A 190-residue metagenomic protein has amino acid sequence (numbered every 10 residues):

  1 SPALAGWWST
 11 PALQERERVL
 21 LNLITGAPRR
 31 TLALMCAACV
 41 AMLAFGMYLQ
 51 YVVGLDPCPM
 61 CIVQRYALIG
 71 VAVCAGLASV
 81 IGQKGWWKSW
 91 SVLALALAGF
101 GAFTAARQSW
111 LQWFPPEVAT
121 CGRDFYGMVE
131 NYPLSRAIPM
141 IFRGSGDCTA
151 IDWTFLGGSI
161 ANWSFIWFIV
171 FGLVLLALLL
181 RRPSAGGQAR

Functional and structural regions predicted by a protein language model:
P2-G26: Short, Lys/Arg-rich, polar N-terminal cytosolic tail immediately upstream of the first transmembrane signal-anchor
G6, G76-K84, L176-P183: Structural signal for the C-terminal ends of transmembrane alpha-helices and the immediately following loop
T25-A37, I81-T104: Interfacial segments of alpha-helical transmembrane regions
F45-Q50, F100-P115, E130-N131: C-terminal TM-helix exit segments that contain a strictly Trp-centered aromatic cap at the helix terminus
L55-R65, A119-G122: Non-cytosolic membrane-interface motifs at loop->transmembrane helix junctions
M60-G70, L134-A137, F142, L156-V170: Membrane-interface loop-to-helix entry segments
Q112-S159: Extracytosolic (periplasmic/ER-lumenal) interhelical loops and adjacent juxtamembrane/interface segments of multi-pass
R143-R190: A hydrophobic membrane-anchoring alpha-helix module
